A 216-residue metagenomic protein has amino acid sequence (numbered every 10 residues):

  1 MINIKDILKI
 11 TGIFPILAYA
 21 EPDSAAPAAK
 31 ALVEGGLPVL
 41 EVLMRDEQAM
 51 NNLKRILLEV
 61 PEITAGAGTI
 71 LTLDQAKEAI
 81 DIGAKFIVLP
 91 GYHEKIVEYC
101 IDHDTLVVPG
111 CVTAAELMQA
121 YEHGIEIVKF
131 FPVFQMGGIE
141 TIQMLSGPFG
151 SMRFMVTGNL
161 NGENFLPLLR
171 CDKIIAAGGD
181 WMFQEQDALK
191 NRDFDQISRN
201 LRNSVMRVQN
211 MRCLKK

Functional and structural regions predicted by a protein language model:
M1, D46, M50, L73 (+4 more regions): Structural motif corresponding to alpha-helix initiation and N-cap regions
M1-I82, D102, K190-L214: Conserved N-terminal beta1-alpha1 strand-loop-helix module at the mouth
I16-A18, V39-D46, I63-L71, A84-Y92 (+4 more regions): Catalytic beta/alpha-barrel core
V33-P38, E59-E62, I80-I87, D102-V108 (+3 more regions): Glycine-enriched alpha-helix->loop->beta-strand junction motifs that scaffold or abut catalytic
K54, Q143, L166: Active-site phosphate/pyrophosphate- and oxyanion-stabilizing loops and adjacent acidic/basic residues in soluble
A67-G68, V156-N159, A177-D180: Glycine-rich beta-strand-to-loop/alpha-helix junction loops that act as flexible
T72-I82, A115-H123, E140, L160-A176: Catalytic cores of alpha/beta
P90-I96, K129-G138, K173-F194: Glycine-rich phosphate-binding active-site loops on the catalytic face of alpha/beta enzymes
